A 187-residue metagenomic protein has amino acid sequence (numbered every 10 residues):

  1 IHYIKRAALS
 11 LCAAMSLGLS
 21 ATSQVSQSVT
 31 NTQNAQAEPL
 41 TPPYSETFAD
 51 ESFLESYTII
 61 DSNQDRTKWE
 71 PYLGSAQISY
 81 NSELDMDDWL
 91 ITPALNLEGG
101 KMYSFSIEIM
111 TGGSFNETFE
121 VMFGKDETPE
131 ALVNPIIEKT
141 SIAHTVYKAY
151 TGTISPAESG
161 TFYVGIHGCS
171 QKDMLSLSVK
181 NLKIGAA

Functional and structural regions predicted by a protein language model:
A37-E83: Extracellular glycan-recognition surfaces and repeat-rich motifs
F48, T92, K101-T111, F119-V121 (+1 more regions): Extracellular beta-strand-rich recognition modules
Q77-D88, T140-H144: Extracellular beta-rich ligand/substrate-recognition surface
L84-G100, A149-Y150: Short beta-strands within extracellular/lumenal beta-sheet-rich domains
D85-W89, C169-A186: Extracellular carbohydrate recognition
S104-E138: Extracellular ligand-binding interfaces
T128-E158: Extracellular carbohydrate recognition and processing domains and analogous Trp-centered ligand-binding platforms
K148-L177: Extracellular beta-strand ligand-recognition surfaces/modules
